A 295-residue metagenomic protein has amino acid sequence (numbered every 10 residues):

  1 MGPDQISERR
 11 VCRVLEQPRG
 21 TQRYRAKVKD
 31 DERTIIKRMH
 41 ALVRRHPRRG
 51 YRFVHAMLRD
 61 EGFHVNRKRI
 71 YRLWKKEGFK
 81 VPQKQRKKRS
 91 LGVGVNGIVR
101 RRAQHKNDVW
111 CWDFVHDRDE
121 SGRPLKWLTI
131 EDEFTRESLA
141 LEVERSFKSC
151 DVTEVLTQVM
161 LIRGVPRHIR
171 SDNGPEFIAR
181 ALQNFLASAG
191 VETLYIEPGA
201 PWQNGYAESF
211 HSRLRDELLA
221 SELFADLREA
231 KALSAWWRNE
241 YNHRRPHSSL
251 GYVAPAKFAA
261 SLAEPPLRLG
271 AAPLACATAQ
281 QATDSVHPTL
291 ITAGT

Functional and structural regions predicted by a protein language model:
M1-T295: Charged DNA-binding/catalytic regions of mobile-element recombinases
